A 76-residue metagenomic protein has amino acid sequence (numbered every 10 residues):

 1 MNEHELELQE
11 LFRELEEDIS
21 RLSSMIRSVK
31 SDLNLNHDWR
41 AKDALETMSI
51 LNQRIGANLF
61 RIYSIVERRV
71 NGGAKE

Functional and structural regions predicted by a protein language model:
M1-E76: Sequence/structural signature of long amphipathic alpha-helices that form protein-protein interaction faces
